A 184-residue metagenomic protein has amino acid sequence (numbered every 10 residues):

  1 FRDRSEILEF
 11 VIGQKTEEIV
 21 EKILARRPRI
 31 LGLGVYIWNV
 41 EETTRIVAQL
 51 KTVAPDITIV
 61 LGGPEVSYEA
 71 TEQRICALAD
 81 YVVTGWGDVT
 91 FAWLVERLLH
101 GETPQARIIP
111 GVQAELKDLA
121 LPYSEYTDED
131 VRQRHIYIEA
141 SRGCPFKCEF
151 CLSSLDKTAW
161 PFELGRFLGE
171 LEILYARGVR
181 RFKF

Functional and structural regions predicted by a protein language model:
F1-R4: Short helix-loop-beta junction
E6-K117: Glycine-rich beta-alpha loop elements in corrinoid/cobalamin-binding modules across cobalamin-dependent enzymes
L121-F184: Radical SAM [4Fe-4S] cluster-binding motif and immediate context
